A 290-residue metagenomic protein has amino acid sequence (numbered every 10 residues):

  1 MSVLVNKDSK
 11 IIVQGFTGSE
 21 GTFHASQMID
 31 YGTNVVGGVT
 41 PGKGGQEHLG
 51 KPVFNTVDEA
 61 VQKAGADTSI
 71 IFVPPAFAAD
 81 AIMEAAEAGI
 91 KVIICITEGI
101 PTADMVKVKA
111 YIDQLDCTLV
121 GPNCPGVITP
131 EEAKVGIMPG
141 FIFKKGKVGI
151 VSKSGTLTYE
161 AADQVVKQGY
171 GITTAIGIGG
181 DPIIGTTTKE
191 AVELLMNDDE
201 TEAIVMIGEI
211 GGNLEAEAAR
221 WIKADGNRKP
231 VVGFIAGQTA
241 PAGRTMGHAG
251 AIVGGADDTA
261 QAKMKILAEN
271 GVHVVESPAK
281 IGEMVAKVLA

Functional and structural regions predicted by a protein language model:
M1-A290: Catalytic-core regions of core metabolic enzymes, especially those transforming organic acids/acyl-group intermediates
